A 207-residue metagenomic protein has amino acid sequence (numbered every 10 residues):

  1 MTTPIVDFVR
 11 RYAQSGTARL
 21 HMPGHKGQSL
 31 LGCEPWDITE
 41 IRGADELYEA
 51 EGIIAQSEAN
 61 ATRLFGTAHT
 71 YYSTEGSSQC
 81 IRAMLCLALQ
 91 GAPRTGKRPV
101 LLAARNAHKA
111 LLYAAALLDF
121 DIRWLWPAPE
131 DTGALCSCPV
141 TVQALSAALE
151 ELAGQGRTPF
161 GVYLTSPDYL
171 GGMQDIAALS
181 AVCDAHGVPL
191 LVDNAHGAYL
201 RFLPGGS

Functional and structural regions predicted by a protein language model:
M1-G52: N-terminal "arm"/small-domain region of PLP-dependent enzymes with the aminotransferase-like
T2-R10, Q56, E75-S207: Conserved PLP-enzyme active-site core in the AAT-like
M22-K26, Y72, V142-A144: Short acidic/polar alpha-helix capping motifs at helix-coil junctions
E34-Q79: Conserved N-terminal alpha-helix of the aminotransferase class I/II PLP-enzyme fold
